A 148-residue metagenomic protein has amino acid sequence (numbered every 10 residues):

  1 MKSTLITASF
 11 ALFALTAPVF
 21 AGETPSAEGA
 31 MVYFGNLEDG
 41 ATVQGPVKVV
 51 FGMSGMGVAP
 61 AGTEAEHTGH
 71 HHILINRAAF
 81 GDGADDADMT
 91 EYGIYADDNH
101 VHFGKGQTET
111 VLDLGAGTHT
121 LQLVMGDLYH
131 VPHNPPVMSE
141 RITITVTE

Functional and structural regions predicted by a protein language model:
T7-T16: Bacterial N-terminal signal peptides
A17-A21: Sec/Tat signal peptide C-region and signal peptidase I cleavage site
G22-Q44: Short, compositionally biased P/S/T/A/G/V-rich stretches that sit at domain boundaries
A41-G57: Contiguous beta-strand segments within globular domains
G52-T63, V131: Short amphipathic, basic-aromatic surface patches that mediate peripheral association with negatively charged
E64-D82: Extended low-complexity, serine/threonine- and proline-enriched intrinsically disordered segments
H71, I75, V111-H130, M138-I142: Internal, hydrophobic beta-strand segments that form the core of beta-sheet-rich folds
D88-T120, M125-G126: Short, solvent-exposed, Trp/other aromatic-anchored flexible loops in extracytoplasmic proteins
